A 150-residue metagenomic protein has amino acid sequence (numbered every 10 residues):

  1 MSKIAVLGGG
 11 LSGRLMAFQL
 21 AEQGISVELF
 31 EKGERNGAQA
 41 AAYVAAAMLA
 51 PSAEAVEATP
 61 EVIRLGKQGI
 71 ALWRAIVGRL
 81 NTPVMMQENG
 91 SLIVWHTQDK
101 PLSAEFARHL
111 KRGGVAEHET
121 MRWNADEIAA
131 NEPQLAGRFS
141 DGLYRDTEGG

Functional and structural regions predicted by a protein language model:
S2-L29: N-terminal Rossmann-like FAD-binding beta1-loop-alpha1 element of flavoenzymes
G13, R35-N36, A58, P101: Flexible, glycine-rich phosphate/dinucleotide-binding loops and adjacent beta-alpha linkers at cofactor/substrate
Q19, Q39-A40, P83-M86, L135: Short secondary-structure boundary/capping segments within folded domains
A21-Y43: Glycine-rich FAD pyrophosphate-binding loop
A46-N131: Dinucleotide-binding Rossmann-like beta1-alpha1 core, especially the glycine-rich loop that anchors the ADP
N131-F139: A short, glycine/Asx- and small/polar-enriched loop/turn that sits immediately N-terminal to a beta-strand
F139-G150: Helical element adjacent to the flavin cofactor pocket in flavoenzyme catalytic cores
